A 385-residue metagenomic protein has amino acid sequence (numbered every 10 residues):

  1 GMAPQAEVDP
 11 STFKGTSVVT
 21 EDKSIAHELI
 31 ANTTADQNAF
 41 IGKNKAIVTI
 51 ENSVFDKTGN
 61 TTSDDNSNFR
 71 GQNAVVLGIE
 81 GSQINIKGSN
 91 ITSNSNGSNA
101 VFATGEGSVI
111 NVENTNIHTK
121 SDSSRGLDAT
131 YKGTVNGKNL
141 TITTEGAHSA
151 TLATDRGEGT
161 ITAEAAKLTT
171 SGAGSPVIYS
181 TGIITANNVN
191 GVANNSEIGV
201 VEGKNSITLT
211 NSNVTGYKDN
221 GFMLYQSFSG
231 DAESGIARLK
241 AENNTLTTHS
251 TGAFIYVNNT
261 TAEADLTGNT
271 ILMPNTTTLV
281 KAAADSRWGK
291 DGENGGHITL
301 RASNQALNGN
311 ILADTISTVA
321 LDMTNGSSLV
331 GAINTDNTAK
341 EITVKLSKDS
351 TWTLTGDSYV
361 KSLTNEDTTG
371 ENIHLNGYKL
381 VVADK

Functional and structural regions predicted by a protein language model:
M2-S63, L380: N-terminal segments that cap or nucleate solenoid repeat domains
A6-K14, T34-I41, D64-L77, S95-A103 (+10 more regions): Extracellular beta-strand/beta-solenoid scaffold signature
V19-H27, I47-N52, Q83-G88, V109-T115 (+14 more regions): All-beta strand scaffolds that present successive hydrophobic residues in beta-strands
I25, G42-K120, D128-G137: Post-signal-peptide, soluble extracytosolic/periplasmic N-terminal scaffold domains of envelope/secretory systems
N32-T34, T119, L354: Structural recognition of beta-strand segments within beta-rich domains
A313: Extracytoplasmic/periplasm-facing segments of secreted or lipoprotein envelope proteins
N334-E341, L354-N365, A383-D384: Surface-exposed loop/turn positions within long extracellular repeat scaffolds, especially the passenger domains
N376-K385: Extracellular, surface-exposed repeat architectures
